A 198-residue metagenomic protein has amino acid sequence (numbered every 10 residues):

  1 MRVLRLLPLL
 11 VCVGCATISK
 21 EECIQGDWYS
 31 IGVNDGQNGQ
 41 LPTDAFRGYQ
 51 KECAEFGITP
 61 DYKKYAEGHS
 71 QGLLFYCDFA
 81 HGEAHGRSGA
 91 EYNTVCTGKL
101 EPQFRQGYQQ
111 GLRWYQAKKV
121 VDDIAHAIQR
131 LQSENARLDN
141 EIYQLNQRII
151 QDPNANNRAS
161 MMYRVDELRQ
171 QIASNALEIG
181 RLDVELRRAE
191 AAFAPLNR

Functional and structural regions predicted by a protein language model:
M1-L9: Sec-dependent signal peptide recognition, specifically the positively charged N-region followed immediately by
V11-G14: C-terminal motif of bacterial Sec signal peptides marking the signal peptidase cleavage site
A16-R198: Intrinsic-disorder/low-complexity detector
